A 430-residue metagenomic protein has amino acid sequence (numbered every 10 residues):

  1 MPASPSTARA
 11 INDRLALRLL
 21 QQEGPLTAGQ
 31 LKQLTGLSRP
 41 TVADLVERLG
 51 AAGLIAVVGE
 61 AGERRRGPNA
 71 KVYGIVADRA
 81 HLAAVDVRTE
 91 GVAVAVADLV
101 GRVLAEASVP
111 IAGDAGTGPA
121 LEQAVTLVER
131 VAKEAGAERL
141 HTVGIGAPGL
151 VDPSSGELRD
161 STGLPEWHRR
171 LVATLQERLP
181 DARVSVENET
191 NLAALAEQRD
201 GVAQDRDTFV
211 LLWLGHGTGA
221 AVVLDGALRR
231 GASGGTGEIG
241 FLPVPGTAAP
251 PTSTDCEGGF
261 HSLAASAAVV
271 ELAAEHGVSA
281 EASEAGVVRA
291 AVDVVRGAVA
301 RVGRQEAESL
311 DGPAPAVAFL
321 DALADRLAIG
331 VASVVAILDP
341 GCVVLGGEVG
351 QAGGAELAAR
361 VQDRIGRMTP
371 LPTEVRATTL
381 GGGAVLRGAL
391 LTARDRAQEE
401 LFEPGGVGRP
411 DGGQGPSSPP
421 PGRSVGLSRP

Functional and structural regions predicted by a protein language model:
M1-A61, R65-R139, G246-T252, C256-P430: ATP-binding/phosphotransfer module of carbohydrate and carboxylate kinases, centering on a glycine-rich
Q22-E23, D200, G215: Short helix-capping/turn signature of helix-turn-helix
E60, R64-L82, S185-V210: Conserved phosphate-binding catalytic cores of ATP/NTP-utilizing and phosphoryl-transfer enzymes
V72-G74, L82-D86, L140-G144, F209-W213 (+1 more regions): Short glycine-aspartate micro-motif
D98, P153, V223: Short, acidic, Ser/Thr-enriched surface-loop or helix-capping motifs
V103, S108-T208, E356-R367: Glycine-rich phosphate-binding loop and adjoining helix at the ATP-binding site of ATP-dependent phosphoryl-transfer
A147, L214-H216, G347-E348: Short secondary-structure boundary segments
R206-A264: Glycine-rich phosphate-binding loop of actin/hexokinase-like ATP-binding domains
